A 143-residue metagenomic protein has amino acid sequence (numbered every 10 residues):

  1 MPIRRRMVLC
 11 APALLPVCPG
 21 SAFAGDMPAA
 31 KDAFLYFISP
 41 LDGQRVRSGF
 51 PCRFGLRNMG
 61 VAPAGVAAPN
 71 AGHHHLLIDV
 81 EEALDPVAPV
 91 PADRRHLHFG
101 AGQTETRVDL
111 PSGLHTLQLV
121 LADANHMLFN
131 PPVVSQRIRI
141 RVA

Functional and structural regions predicted by a protein language model:
M7-A24: N-terminal export signals
G25-R47: Short, compositionally biased P/S/T/A/G/V-rich stretches that sit at domain boundaries
G55-G65: Short amphipathic, basic-aromatic surface patches that mediate peripheral association with negatively charged
V66-H74: Short coil-to-beta strand junction motifs in C2/discoidin
P111-G113: A glycine-anchored, Pro-Gly-centered beta-turn/N-cap motif
D123-N130: Short acidic/polar inter-strand loop motif in beta-rich domains
P131-A143: Short beta-strand elements
